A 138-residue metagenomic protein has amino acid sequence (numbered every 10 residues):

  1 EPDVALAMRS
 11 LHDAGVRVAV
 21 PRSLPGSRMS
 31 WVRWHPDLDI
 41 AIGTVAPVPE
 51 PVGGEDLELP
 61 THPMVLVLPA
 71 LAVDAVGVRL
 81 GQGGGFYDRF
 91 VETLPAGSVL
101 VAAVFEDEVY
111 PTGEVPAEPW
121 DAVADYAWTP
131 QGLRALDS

Functional and structural regions predicted by a protein language model:
E1, L71-A75: Short glycine-rich anion-binding loops that position phosphate/pyrophosphate groups of nucleotides and phosphorylated
E1-T61: N-terminal active-site beta-alpha-beta segment that forms phosphate/nucleotide-binding and substrate-recognition loops
V18, L66-L68: Conserved alpha/beta enzyme-core scaffold
V20, W31, L80, V104-F105: Aromatic-residue detector
D37, V52, L57, T61-L66 (+2 more regions): Surface-exposed, charge/polar-rich loops and edge strands
